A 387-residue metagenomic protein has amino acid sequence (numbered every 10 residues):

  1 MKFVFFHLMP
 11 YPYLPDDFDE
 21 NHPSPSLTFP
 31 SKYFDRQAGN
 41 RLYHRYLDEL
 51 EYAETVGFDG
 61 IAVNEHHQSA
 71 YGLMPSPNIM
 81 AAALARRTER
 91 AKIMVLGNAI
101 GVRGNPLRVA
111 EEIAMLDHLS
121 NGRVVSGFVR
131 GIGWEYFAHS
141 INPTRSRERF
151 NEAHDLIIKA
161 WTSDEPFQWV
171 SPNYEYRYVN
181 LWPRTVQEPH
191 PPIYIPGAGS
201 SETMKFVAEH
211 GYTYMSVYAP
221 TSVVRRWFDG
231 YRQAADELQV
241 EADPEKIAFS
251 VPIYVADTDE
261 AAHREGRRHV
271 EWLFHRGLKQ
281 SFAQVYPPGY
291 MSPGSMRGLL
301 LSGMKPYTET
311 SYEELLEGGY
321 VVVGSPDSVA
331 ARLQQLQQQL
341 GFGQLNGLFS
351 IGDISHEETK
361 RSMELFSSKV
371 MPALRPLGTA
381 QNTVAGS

Functional and structural regions predicted by a protein language model:
M1-R87, P191, V384-S387: N-terminal beta1-alpha1-beta2 module of alpha/beta enzyme domains
F3, A53, G57, E65 (+9 more regions): Conserved, mostly hydrophobic/aromatic
F5-F34, R147-R184, S222-F342, R375-S387: An alpha-helical appendage that flanks or caps ligand/catalytic pockets
L14-D16, N105-H210, R225-D229, Q233-L238: Internal, glycine-rich beta/alpha segment that forms the wall or movable "lid" of small-molecule/cofactor binding
F29-H44, N98-L107, P189-A198, I253-A256 (+1 more regions): Active-site mouth loops of central-metabolism enzymes
E54-T55, A81-E89, I113, D117-V124 (+3 more regions): Acidic (Asp/Glu)-rich catalytic clusters
A62-M80, I100, A219, L348-E358: Glycine-rich, proline-tolerant flexible connector loops at the mouths of alpha/beta enzymes
M74-V95, F366-R375: Alpha-helix-loop-beta-strand connector modules within alpha/beta enzyme cores
